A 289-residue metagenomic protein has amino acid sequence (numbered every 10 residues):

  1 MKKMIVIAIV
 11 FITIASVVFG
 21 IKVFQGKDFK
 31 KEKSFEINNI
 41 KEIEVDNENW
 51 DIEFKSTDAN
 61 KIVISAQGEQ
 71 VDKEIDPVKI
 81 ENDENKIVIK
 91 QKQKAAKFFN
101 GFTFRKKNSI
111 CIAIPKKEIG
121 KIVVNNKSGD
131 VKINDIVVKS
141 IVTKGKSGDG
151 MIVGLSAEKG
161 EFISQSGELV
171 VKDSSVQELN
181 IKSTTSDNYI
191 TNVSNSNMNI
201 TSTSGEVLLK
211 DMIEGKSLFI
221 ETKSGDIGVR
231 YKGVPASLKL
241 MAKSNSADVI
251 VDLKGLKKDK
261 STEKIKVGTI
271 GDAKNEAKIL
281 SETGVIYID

Functional and structural regions predicted by a protein language model:
M1-A8, D289: Short, Lys/Arg-enriched, disordered terminal segments
I5-K22: Hydrophobic membrane-insertion alpha-helices, especially the h-region of bacterial N-terminal signal peptides
F19-F35: Aromatic-capped interface at the extracytoplasmic side of an N-terminal signal-anchor transmembrane helix
K30-N38, D51-E53, K79-I163, E168-Q177 (+2 more regions): Right-handed parallel beta-helix
I37-V63: Short extracytoplasmic
I43-V45, V124, T143, I200 (+1 more regions): Active-site alpha-helical segments that house and flank conserved acidic catalytic motifs for diphosphate chemistry
V63-P77, K97, K107: N-terminal post-signal-peptidase region of extra-cytosolic proteins
V171-D289: Short, surface-exposed interaction patches in beta-rich subdomains that mediate adhesion/assembly near membranes
